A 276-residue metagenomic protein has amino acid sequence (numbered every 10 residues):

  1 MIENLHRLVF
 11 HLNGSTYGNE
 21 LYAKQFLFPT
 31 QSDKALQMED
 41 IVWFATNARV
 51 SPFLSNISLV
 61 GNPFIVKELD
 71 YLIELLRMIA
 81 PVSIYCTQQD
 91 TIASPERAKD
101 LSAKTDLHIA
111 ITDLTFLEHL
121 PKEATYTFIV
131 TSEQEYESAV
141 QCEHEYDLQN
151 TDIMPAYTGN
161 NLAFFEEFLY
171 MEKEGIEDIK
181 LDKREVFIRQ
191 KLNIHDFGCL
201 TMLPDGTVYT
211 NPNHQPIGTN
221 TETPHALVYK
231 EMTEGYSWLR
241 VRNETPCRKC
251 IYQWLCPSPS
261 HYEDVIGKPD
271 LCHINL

Functional and structural regions predicted by a protein language model:
I2-W43, N47-P52, N211, W254: Canonical Radical SAM [4Fe-4S] cluster-binding loop centered on the CxxxCxxC motif and its immediate flanking residues
R7-K24, F64-V66, I73-E74, P81 (+1 more regions): Sequence termini and other peripheral, non-core segments
M38-A45, E68-L72, S94-P95: Leucine-rich repeat
F44-V60, L271-L276: Short Fe-S-cluster ligation motifs
A45-A48, L69-A80, I111-L120: Histidine-anchored nucleotide/phosphate-binding helix
S58-N62, Y85-T87: Glycine-rich beta-strand-to-loop/alpha-helix junction loops that act as flexible
V82, D90-P204, Y209, Q215-E222: Radical SAM enzyme [4Fe-4S]-AdoMet core and its adjacent flexible, acidic and glycine-rich loops/tails across
Q215-L276: Flexible mid-to-C-terminal extensions adjoining Fe-S/redox cofactors in radical SAM and related proteins
